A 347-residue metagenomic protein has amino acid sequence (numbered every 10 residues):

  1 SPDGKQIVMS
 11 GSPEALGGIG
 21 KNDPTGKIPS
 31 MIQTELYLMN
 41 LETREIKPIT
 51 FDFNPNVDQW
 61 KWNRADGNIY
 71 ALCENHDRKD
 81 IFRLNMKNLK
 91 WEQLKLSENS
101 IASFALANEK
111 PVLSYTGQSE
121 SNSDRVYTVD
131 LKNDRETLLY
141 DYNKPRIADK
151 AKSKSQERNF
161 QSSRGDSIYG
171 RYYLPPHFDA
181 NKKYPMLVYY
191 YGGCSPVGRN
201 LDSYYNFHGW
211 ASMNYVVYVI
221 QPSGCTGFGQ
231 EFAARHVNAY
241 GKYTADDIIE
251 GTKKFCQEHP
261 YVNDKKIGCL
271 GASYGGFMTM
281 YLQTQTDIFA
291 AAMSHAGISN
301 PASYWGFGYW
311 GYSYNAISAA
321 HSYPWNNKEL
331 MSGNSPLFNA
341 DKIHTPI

Functional and structural regions predicted by a protein language model:
S1, M9-Y37, P48-V57, L72-F82 (+3 more regions): A flexible loop/linker signature enriched in serine peptidases of the S9 family
D3-K5, A65-G67, E109-P111: Short coil/turn segments that connect the beta-strands within blades of beta-propeller domains
S10, L72, K79, W91-D179 (+5 more regions): Non-catalytic accessory segments flanking enzyme active sites
N40-R44, N85-L89, D130-D134: Short loop/turn segments that connect beta-strands within beta-propeller blades
K61-N63, A105: Conserved beta-strand position repeated across blades of beta-propeller domains
L174, N181-G193: Short beta-strand element of the alpha/beta-hydrolase
C194-P196, V217: Serine-hydrolase catalytic-loop signature spanning alpha/beta hydrolases and amidase-signature enzymes
A211, V219-I347: Active-site-proximal cap/loop segments of hydrolase catalytic domains
